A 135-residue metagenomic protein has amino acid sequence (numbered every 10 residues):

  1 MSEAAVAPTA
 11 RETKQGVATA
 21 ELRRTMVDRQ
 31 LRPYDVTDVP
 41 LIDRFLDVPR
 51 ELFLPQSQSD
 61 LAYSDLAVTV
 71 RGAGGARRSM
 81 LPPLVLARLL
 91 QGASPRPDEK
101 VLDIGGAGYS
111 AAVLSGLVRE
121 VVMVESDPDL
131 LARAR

Functional and structural regions predicted by a protein language model:
M1-L61: N-terminal auxiliary segments of SAM/dcSAM-dependent transferases
S2, S79, I104-G106: Extracellular beta-propeller repeat domains
R24-D28, R32-P33, Q58, A62-A73 (+1 more regions): Conserved alpha-helix/loop element of class I SAM-dependent methyltransferases that forms part of the SAM/SAH-binding
D38-V39, P83, P128: Alpha-helix N-capping/helix-start residues
F53, Q58, Y63, A107-S110 (+1 more regions): Broad hydrophobic/π-residue packing in well-ordered secondary structure
L90, S94-R135: Conserved nucleotide-cofactor-binding alpha/beta core module
